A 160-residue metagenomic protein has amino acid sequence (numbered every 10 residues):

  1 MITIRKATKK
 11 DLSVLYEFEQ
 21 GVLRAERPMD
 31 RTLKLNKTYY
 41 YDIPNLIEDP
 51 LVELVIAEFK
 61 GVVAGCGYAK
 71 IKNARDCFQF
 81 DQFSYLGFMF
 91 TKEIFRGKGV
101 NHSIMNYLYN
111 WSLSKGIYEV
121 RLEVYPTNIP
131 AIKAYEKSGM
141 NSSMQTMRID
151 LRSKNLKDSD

Functional and structural regions predicted by a protein language model:
I2-E17: A short beta-loop-alpha structural element at the N-terminal edge of CoA-dependent acyl/N-acetyltransferase catalytic
L23-I43: Conserved GNAT-fold acetyl-CoA-binding loop/helix
P44-I56, Y85: A short helix-loop-beta-strand connector motif used in the catalytic cores of GNAT acetyltransferases and, in some
I56, V62-I71, Y85, F90: Conserved beta-strand in the GNAT
N73-L86, R96, S143: A conserved beta-turn-beta hairpin within the catalytic core of GNAT-like acetyltransferases that forms part
F88-T91, G97-N110, K133, K137: Conserved acetyl-CoA-binding loop-helix of GNAT-fold acetyltransferases
H102, P126-M144, I149, N155-L156: Conserved active-site alpha-helix within GNAT-family acetyltransferase domains
S112-E123: Conserved GNAT acetyl-CoA-binding A-motif
